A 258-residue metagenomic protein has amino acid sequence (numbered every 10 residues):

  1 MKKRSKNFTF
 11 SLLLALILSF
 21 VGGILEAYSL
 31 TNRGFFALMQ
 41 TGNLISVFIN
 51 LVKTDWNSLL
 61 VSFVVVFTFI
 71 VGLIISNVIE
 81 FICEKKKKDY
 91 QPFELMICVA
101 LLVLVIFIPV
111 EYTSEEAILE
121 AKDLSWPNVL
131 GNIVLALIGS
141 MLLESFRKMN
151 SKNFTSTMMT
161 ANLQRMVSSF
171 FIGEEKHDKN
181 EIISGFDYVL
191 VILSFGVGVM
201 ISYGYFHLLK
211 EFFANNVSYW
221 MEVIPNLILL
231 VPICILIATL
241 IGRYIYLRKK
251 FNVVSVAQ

Functional and structural regions predicted by a protein language model:
K2-Q258: Alpha-helical transmembrane segments of multi-pass membrane proteins
